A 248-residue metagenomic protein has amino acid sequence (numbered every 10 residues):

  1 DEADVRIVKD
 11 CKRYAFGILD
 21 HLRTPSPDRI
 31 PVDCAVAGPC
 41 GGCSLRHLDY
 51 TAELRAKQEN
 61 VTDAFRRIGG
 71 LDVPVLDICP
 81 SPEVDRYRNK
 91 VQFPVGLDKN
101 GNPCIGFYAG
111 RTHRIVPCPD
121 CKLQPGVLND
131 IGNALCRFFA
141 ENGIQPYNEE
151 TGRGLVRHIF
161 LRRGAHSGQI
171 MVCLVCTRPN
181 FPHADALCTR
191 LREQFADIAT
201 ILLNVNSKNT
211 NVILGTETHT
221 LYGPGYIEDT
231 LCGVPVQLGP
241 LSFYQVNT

Functional and structural regions predicted by a protein language model:
D1-T248: Accessory RNA-recognition modules of RNA-modification enzymes
